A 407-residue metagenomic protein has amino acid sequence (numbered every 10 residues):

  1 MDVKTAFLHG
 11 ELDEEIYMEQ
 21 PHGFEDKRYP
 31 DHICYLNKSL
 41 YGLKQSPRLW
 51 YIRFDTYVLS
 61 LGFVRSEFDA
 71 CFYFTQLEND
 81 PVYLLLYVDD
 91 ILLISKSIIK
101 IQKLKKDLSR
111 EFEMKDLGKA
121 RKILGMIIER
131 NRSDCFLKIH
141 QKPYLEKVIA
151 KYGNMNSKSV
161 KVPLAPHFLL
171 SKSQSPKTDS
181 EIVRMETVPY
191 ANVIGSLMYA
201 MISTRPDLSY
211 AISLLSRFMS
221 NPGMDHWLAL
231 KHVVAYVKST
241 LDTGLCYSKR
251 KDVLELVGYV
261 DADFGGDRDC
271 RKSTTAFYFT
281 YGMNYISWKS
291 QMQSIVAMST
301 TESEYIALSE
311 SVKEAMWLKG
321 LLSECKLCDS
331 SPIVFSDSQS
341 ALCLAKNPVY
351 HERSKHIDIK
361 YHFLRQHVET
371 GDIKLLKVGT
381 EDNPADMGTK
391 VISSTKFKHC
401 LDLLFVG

Functional and structural regions predicted by a protein language model:
M1-E113: Metal/cofactor- and membrane transport-associated sequence elements
D2, M18, G42, F54 (+22 more regions): Mobile genetic element proteins and their domesticated derivatives, centered on retroelements and DNA transposons
L40, V88, D116-L245, G379 (+1 more regions): C-terminal reverse transcriptase regions that engage the nucleic-acid substrate
V64-F68, L93-L145, A150, L327 (+1 more regions): Polymerase palm active-site segment centered on the conserved acidic dipeptide of motif C
Q76-D80, I182-V193, M201, P222-D225 (+4 more regions): Secondary-structure capping and boundary motifs in well-ordered enzyme cores
K122, I127, F218, E255 (+1 more regions): RNase H-like nuclease module associated with reverse transcription
L197, G258-T301: RNase H-like nuclease fold core
A235-V260, K326-L327: Structured nucleic-acid-interacting core domains from mobile-element enzymes and related host factors, especially RNase
